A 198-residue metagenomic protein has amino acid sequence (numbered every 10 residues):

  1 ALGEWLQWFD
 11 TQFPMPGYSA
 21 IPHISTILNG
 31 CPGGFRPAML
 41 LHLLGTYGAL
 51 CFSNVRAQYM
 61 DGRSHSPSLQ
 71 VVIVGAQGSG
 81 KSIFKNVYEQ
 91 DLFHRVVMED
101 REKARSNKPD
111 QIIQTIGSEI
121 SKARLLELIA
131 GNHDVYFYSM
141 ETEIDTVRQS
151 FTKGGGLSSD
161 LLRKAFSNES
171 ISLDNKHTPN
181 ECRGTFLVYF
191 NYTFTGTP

Functional and structural regions predicted by a protein language model:
A1-P198: Phosphate-handling catalytic cores of nucleic-acid transaction enzymes
